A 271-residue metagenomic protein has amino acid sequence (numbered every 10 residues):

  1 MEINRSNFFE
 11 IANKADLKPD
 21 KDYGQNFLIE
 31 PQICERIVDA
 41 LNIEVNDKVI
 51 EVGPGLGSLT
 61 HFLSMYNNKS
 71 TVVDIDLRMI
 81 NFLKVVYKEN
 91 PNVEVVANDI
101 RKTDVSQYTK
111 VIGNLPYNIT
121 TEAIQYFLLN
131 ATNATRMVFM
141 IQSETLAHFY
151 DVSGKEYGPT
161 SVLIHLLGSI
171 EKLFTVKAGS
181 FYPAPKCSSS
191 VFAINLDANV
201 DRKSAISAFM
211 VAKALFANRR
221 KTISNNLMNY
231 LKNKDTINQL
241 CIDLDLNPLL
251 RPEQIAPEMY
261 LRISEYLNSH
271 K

Functional and structural regions predicted by a protein language model:
M1-A214, I242, S269: Catalytic cores of RNA-modifying enzymes
S190, I194-L196, V200-Q239, L244-M259 (+1 more regions): An accessory alpha-helical subdomain
S264-K271: Short amphipathic alpha-helical segments
